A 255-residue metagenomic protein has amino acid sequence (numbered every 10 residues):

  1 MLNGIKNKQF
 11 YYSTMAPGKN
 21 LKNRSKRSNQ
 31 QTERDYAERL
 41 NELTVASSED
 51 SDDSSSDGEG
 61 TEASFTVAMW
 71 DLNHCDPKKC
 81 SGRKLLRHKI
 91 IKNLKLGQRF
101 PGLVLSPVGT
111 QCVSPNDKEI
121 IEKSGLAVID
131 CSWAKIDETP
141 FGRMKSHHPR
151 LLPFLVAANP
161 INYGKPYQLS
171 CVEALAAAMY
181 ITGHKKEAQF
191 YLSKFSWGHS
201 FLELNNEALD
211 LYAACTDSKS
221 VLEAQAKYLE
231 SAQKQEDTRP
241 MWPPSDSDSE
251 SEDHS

Functional and structural regions predicted by a protein language model:
L2-K123, W133-K135, E223-S255: N-terminal, charge-rich interaction modules
S81, D117, T139-F141, F190-S193: Short coil/turn segments at secondary-structure boundaries
V113-A158: A short, gly/pro- and small-residue-rich
G142-Q235: C-terminal folded domains that constitute the principal catalytic or ligand-binding module of multi-domain proteins
